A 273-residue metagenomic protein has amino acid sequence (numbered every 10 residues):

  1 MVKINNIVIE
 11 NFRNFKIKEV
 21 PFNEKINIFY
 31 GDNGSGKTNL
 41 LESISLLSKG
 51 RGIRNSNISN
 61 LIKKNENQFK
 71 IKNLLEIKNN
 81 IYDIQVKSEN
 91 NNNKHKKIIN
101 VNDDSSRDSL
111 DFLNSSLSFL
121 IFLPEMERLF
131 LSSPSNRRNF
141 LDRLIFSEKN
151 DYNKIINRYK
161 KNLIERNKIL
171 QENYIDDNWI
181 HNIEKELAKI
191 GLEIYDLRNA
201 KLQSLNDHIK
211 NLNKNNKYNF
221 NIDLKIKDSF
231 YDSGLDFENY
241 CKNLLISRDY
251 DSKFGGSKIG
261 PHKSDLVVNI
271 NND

Functional and structural regions predicted by a protein language model:
M1-D32, L46, N178-D273: Conserved NTPase motor "head" modules and their coupling/switch loops across ABC/AAA+ ATPases, GTPases, and GHKL ATPases
N11, L40, L61, I71 (+3 more regions): Conserved RecA-like P-loop NTPase ATPase core
N11, S43, L123-E125: A secondary-structure boundary/capping signal
N23-N60, E148, N239: Phosphate-binding glycine-rich loops of NTP-binding sites
I26, L123, L144-I145, N272: Short, histidine-centered active-site or binding-site loop motifs used for metal coordination, general acid-base
K49-N136, I145-E148, Y152, K210 (+1 more regions): Nucleotide-state sensing region of NTPase/ATPase domains
G52-N55, N65, N153-I156, D177 (+2 more regions): Non-catalytic, surface-exposed connector residues within folded enzymatic/regulatory domains
M126-N216, K227: An accessory alpha-helical subdomain
